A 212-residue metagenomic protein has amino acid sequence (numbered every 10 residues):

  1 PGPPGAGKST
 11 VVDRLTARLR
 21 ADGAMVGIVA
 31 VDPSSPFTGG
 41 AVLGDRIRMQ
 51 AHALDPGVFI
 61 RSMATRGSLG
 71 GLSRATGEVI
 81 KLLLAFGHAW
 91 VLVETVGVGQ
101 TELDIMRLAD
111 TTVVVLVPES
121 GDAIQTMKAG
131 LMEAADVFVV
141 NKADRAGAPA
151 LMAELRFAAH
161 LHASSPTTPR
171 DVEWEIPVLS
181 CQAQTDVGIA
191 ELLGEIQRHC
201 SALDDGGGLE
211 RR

Functional and structural regions predicted by a protein language model:
P1, M63, F138-V140, P177-C181 (+1 more regions): Short hinge/gating elements
P3-A6, T10-T101, L108-A123: Nucleotide-state-sensitive switch-loop elements of NTP-binding domains
P4, S9, A163-T167, D204-G207 (+1 more regions): Expand to "…catalyze enediolate/carbanion chemistry for C-C bond making/breaking, isomerization, decarboxylation
L15, V42, E78-V79, D104 (+6 more regions): Alpha-helical scaffold elements adjacent to nucleotide-binding pockets in ATP/GTP-utilizing enzyme cores
A21, A85, F157-H160, S164 (+2 more regions): Generic secondary-structure signature for well-ordered alpha-helical cores
P36-G40, G70-G71, A123, A146-A150 (+2 more regions): Switch/connector loops and helix/strand junctions flanking conserved nucleotide-binding motifs in nucleotide-processing
A123-I189: Conserved phosphate-handling catalytic cores of large alpha/beta enzymes
S180-A183, A190-R212: Long, well-ordered amphipathic alpha-helical subdomains in the mid-to-C-terminal portions of large enzyme subunits
